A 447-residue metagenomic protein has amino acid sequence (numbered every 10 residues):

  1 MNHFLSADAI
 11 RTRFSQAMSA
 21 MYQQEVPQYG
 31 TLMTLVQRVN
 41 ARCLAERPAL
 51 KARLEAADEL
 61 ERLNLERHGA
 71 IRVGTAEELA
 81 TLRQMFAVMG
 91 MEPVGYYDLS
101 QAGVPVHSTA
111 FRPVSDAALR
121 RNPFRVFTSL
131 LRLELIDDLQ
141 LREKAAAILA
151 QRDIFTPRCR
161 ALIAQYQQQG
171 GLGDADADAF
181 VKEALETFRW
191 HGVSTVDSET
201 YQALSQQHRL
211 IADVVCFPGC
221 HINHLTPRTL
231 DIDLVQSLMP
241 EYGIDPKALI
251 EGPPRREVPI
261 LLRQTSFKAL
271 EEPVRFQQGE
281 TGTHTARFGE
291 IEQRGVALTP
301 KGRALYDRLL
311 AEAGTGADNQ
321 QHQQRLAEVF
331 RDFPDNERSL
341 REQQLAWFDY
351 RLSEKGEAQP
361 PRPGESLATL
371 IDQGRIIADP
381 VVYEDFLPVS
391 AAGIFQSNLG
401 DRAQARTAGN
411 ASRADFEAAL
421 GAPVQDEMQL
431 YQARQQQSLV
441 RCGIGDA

Functional and structural regions predicted by a protein language model:
M1-A447: Extended, well-ordered protein cores
